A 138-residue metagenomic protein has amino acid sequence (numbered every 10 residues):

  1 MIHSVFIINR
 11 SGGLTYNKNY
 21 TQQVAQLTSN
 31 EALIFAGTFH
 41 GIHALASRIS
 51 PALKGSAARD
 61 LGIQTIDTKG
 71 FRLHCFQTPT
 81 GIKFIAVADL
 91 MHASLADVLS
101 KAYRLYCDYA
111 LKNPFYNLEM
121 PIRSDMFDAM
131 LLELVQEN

Functional and structural regions predicted by a protein language model:
M1-S4, R10-N138: Acidic, low-complexity cytosolic segments
